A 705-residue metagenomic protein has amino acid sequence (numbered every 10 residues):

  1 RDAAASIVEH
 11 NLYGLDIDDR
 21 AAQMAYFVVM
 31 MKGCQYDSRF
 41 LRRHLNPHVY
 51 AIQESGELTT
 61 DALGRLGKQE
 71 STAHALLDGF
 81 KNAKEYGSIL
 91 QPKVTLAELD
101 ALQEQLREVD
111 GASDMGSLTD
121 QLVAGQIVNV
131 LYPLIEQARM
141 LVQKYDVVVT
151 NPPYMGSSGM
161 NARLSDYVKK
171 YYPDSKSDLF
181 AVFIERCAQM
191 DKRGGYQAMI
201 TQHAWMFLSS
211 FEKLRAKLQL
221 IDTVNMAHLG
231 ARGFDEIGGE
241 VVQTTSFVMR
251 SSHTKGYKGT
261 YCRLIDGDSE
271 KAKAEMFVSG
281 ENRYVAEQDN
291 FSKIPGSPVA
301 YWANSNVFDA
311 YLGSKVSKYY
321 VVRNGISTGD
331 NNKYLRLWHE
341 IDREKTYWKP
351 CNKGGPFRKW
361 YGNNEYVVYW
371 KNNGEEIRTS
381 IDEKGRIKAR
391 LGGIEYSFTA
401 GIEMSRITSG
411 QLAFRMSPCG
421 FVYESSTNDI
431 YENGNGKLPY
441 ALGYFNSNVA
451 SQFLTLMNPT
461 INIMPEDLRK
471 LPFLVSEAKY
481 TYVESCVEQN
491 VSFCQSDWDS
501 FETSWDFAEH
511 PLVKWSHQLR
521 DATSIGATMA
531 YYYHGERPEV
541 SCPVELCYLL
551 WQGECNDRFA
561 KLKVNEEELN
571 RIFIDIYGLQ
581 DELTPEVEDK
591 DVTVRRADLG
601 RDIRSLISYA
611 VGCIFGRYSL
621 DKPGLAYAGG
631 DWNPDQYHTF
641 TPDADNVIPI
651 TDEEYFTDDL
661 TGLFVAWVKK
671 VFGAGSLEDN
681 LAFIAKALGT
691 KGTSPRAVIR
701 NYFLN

Functional and structural regions predicted by a protein language model:
R1-A5, L118-Q126, Y154-D166, D222 (+4 more regions): Active-site-adjacent bridging/hinge elements
R1-Q143, V147: Class I S-adenosyl-L-methionine-dependent methyltransferase module
D16, Y86-D100, L118, L122-G125 (+14 more regions): Generic amphipathic alpha-helical segments used as scaffolds and interaction surfaces in large, multi-domain proteins
I17, A22, Y26-L45, A51 (+11 more regions): Signature of N6-adenine DNA methyltransferases within the class I
F27-C34, P133, G443, D575 (+1 more regions): Short, hydrophobic/amphipathic alpha-helical patches that form generic packing surfaces within helical domains
N282-E432, T481-S485, Q489-F493, T503 (+11 more regions): Polyanion-binding catalytic cores of nucleic-acid enzymes and NTP/SAM-utilizing transferases
S500-P511, S516-L546, G553-N705: Terminal accessory regions of large proteins
